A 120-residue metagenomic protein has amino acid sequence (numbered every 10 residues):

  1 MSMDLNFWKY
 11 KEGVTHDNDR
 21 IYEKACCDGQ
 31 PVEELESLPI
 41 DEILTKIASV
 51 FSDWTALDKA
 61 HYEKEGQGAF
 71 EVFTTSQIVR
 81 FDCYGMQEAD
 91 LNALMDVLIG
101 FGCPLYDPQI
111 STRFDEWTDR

Functional and structural regions predicted by a protein language model:
M1-R120: Acidic (Asp/Glu-rich) sequence patches and key acidic residues that form negatively charged surfaces used
